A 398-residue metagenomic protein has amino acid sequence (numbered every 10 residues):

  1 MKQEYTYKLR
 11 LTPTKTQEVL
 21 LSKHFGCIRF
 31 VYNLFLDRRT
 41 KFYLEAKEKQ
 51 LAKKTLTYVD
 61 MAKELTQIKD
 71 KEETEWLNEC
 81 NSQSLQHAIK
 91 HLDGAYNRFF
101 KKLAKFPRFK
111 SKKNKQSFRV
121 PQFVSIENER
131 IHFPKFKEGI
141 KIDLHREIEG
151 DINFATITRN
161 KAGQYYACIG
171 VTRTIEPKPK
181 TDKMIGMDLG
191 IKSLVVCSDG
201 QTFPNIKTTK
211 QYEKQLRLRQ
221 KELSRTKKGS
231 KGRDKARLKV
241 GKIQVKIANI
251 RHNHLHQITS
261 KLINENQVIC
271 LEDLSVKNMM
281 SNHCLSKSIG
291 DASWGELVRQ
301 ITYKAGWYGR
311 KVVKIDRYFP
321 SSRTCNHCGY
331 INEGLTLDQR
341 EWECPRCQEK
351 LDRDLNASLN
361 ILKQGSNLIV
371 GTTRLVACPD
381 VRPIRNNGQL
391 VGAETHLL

Functional and structural regions predicted by a protein language model:
M1-L85: Gly/serine-rich nucleotide phosphate-binding loop at the start of the catalytic core of nucleotide/ADP-ribose-handling
L44-T74, I152-F154, N160-I185, L189-V298 (+1 more regions): Substrate-contacting helices/loops that form the catalytic groove of nucleic-acid and nucleotide-polymer processing
Y58-N160: Acidic carboxylate diad motif detector
H91, A95-R98, R219-E222, I258-K261 (+5 more regions): Generic, well-ordered alpha-helical scaffold segments in large soluble proteins
E127, K161, S198-Q201, C328 (+1 more regions): Short acidic-glycine loop/turn motifs at beta-strand connectors
E129-K135, Q164-I169, W342: Generic recognition of long tandem-repeat/solenoid scaffolds
S288, A292-L398: Positively charged, low-complexity nucleic-acid-binding target-recognition regions
